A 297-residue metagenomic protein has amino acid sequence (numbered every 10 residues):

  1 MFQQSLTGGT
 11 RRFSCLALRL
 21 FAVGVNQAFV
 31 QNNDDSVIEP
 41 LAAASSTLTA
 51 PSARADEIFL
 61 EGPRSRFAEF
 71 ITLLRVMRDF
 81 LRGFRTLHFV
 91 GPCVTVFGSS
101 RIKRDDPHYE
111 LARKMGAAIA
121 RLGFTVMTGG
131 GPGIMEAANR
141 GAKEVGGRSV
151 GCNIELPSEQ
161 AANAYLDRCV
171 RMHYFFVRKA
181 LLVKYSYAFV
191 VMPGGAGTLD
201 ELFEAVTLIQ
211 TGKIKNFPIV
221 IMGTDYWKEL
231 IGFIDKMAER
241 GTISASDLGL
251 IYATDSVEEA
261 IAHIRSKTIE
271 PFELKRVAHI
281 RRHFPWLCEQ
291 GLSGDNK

Functional and structural regions predicted by a protein language model:
Q3-Q4, Q27: Low-complexity, intrinsically disordered or signal/transmembrane-proximal segments
S5-S14, L18-R19: Short, low-complexity, charge-dense intrinsically disordered segments
G8-G9, G24, G131: Residue-identity detector for glycine
F29-A53, E57-C152, A161: Glycine-rich beta-alpha loop segments
E39-I58, L87, E155-C169, F176-K179 (+2 more regions): Amphipathic, Lys/Arg-enriched alpha-helical "gate/interface" segment within cytosolic domains that mediates
G129, V191-P193, N216, I221-M222: Thr-Gly-centered strand-to-loop micro-motif
P132-M192, A196-F203: Phosphate/pyrophosphate-binding betaalpha-module
L199-I214, D225: Helix-loop-strand module that forms the ligand-binding subsite of alpha/beta enzymes
